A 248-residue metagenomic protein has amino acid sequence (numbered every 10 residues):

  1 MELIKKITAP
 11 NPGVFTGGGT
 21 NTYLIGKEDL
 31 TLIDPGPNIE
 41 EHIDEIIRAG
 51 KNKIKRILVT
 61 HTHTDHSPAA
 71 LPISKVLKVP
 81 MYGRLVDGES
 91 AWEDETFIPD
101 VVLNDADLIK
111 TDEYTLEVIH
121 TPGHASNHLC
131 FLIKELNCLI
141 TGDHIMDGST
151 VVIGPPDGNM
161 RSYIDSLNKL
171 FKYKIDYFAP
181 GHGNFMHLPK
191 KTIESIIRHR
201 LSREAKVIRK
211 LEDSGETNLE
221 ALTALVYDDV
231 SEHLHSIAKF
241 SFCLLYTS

Functional and structural regions predicted by a protein language model:
M1-K51, C130-G142, D147: Conserved beta-strand hairpin/beta-sheet module of binuclear metal-dependent hydrolase folds, prominently
K5-I7, L58, Y82, V101-L103 (+3 more regions): Hydrophobic/aromatic beta-strand patches that form the interior of the parallel beta-sheet core in alpha/beta enzyme
G13, G18, P37-T115: Active-site HxH/HxHxD metal-binding segment of metal-dependent hydrolases
L30-L32, P37-N38, T115-P122, S126-K206 (+1 more regions): Metallo-beta-lactamase
L211-G215: Short helix-to-turn junction characteristic of helix-turn-helix DNA-binding domains, especially the helix
E216-H233: Short acidic, hydrophobic short linear motifs in intrinsically disordered regions
Y246-T247: Conserved small/polar residues in nucleotide/adenosyl-binding loops
